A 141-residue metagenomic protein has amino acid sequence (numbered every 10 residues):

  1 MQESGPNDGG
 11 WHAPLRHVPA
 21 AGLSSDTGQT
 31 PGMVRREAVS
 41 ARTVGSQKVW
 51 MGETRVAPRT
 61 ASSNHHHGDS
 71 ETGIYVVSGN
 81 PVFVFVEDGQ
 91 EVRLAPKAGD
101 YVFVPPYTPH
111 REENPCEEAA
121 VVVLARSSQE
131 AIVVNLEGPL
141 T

Functional and structural regions predicted by a protein language model:
M1-K48, S63, N135-T141: A short, N-terminal "cap"/entry segment at the start of jelly-roll beta-barrel domains of the cupin/DSBH fold
R35, G52-G68, P106: Conserved short histidine dyad/triad with adjacent acidic residue
V44, D69, D88, E117-E118: Short strand-connecting beta-turns/loops that link adjacent beta-strands
M51-R55, G73, R93, Y101-F103 (+1 more regions): Conserved hydrophobic/aromatic beta-strand scaffold that supports enzyme active sites
E53, H66, F85-E87, P106 (+2 more regions): Residue-level recognition of conserved beta-strand positions in structured domain cores
T60-S63, V82, V102, P106-R111: Histidine-centered metal-chelating micro-motifs
A61, S70-A98: A short beta-strand-loop-beta hairpin characteristic of the jelly-roll/cupin
A95-A98, P106-I132: Ligand-binding loop in jelly-roll beta-barrel domains
